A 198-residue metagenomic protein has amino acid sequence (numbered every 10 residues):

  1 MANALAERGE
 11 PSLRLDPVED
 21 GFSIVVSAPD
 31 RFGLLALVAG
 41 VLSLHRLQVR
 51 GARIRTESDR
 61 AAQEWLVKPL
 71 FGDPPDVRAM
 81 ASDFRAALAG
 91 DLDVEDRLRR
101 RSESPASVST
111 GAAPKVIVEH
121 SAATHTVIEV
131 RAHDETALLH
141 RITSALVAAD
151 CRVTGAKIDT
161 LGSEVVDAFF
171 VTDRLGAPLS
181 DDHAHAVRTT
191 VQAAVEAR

Functional and structural regions predicted by a protein language model:
M1-R198: Regulatory modules associated with amino-acid/nitrogen control
